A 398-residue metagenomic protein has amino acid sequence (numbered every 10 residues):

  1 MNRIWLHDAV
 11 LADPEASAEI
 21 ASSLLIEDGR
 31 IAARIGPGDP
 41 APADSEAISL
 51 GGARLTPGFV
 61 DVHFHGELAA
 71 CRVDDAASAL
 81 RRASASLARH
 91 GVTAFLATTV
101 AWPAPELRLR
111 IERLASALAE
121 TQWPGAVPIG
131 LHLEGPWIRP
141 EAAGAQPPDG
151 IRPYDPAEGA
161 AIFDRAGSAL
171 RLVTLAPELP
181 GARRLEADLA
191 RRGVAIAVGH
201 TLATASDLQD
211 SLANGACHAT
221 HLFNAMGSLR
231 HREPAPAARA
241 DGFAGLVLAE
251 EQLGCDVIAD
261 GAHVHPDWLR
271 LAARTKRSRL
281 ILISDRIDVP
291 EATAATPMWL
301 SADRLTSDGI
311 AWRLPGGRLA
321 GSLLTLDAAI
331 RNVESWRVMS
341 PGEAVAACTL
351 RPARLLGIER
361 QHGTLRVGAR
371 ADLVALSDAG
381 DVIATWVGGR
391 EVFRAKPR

Functional and structural regions predicted by a protein language model:
M1-P42, W386: N-terminal metal-binding scaffold of metallo-dependent hydrolase/deaminase domains
L50-L109: Metal-associated gating/positioning segment near the N- to mid-region
H63, L133, L189, A219 (+2 more regions): Conserved, mostly hydrophobic/aromatic
G66-A77, A145-R152, A197-G199: Active-site mouth loops of central-metabolism enzymes
A83-A169: Divalent-metal coordination cores built from histidine and acidic residues
F163-A292: Active-site core of metal-dependent hydrolases
R230, R239-V257, A272-A369, L373-A375: His/Asp/Glu-enriched, well-ordered alpha-helical/loop segment that forms or immediately abuts the divalent-metal
R354, T364-R398: C-terminal cap of metal-dependent C-N hydrolases
